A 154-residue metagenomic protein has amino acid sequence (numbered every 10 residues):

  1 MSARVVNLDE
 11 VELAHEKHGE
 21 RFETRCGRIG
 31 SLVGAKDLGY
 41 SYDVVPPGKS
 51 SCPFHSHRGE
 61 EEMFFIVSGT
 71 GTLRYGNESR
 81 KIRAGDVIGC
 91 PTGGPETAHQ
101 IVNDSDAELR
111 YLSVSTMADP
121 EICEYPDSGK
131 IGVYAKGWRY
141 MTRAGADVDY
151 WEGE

Functional and structural regions predicted by a protein language model:
M1-D37, E124-E154: A short, N-terminal "cap"/entry segment at the start of jelly-roll beta-barrel domains of the cupin/DSBH fold
R25-R28, S41-H57, P91: Conserved short histidine dyad/triad with adjacent acidic residue
Y42-P46, S56-R74, V114-T116: Short, conserved beta-strand element in jelly-roll/cupin
G48, G71, G93-E96: Short beta->alpha connector loops
N77-G93: Short acidic-glycine-tyrosine-enriched beta hairpin
T92-E121: Ligand-binding loop in jelly-roll beta-barrel domains
